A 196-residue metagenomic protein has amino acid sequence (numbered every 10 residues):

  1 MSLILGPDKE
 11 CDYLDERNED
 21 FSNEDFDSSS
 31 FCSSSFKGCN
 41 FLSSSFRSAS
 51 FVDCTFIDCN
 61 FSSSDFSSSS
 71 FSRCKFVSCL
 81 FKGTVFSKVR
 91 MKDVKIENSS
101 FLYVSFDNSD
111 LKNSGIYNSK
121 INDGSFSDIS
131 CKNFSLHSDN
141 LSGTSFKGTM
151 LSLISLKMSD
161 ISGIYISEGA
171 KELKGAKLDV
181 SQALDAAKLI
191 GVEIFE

Functional and structural regions predicted by a protein language model:
M1-E196: Tandem repeat scaffolds
